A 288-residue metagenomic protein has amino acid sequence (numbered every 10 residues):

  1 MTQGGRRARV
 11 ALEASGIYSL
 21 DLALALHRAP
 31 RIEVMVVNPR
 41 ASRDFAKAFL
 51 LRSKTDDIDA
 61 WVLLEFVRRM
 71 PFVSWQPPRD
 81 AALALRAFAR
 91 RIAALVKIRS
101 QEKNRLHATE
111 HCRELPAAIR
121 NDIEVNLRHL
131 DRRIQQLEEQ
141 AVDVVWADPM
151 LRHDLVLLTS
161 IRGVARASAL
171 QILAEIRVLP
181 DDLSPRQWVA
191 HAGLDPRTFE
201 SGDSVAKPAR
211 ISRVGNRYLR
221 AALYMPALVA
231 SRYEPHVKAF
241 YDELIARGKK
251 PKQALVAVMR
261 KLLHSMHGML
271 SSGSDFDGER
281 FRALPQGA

Functional and structural regions predicted by a protein language model:
M1-A288: A detector of single, family-specific signature residues that are central to catalytic or substrate-handling motifs
